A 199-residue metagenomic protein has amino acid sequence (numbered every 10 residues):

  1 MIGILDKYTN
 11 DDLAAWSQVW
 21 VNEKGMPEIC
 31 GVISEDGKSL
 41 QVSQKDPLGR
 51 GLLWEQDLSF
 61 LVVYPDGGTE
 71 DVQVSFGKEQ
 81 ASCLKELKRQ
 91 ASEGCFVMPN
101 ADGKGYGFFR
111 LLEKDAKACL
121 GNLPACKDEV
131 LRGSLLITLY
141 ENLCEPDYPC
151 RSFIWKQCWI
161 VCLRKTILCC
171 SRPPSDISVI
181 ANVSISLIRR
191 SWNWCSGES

Functional and structural regions predicted by a protein language model:
M1-S199: Non-catalytic accessory/interaction domains
